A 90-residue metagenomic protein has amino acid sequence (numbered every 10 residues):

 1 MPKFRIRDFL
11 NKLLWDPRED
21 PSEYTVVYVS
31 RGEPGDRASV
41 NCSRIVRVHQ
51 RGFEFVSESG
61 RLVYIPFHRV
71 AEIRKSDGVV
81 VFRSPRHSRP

Functional and structural regions predicted by a protein language model:
M1-L62: N-terminal recruitment modules of adaptor/scaffold proteins
G52-P90: Short, compact, well-ordered microdomains
